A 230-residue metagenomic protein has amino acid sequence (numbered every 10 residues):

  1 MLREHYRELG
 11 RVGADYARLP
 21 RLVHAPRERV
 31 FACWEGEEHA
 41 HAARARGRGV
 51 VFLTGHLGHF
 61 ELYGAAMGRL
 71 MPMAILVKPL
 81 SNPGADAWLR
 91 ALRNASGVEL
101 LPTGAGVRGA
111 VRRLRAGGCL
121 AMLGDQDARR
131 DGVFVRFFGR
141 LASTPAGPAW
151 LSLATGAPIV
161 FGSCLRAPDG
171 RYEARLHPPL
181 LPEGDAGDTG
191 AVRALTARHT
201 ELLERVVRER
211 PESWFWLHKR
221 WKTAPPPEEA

Functional and structural regions predicted by a protein language model:
M1-R3, R44-R46, R69-L70, G104-A230: Non-catalytic C-terminal accessory region of glycerolipid acyltransferases and related lyso-lipid remodeling enzymes
M1-T54, D86-A87, A91, G97: Membrane-anchoring hydrophobic helices of lipid-metabolizing enzymes
R7-G10, R29-F31, T54-F60, I75-K78 (+2 more regions): Short, functional N-terminal and low-complexity linear motifs
V12, V30-F31, L53-T54, P79-L80 (+4 more regions): A short linear-motif detector with a strong N-terminal bias
R18-R21, C33-G36, H59-G64, N82 (+4 more regions): Generic structural "secondary-structure junction" signal
E35, L76, R175-H177: Residues in well-ordered beta-strands of folded domains
E37-H41, G64-A65, L89-R90, A110-V111 (+1 more regions): Short amphipathic alpha-helical segments and helix-helix/interface helices
R46-A105, D127-R136, R140: Catalytic core of membrane glycerolipid acyltransferases/transacylases, capturing the structured, soluble-facing
